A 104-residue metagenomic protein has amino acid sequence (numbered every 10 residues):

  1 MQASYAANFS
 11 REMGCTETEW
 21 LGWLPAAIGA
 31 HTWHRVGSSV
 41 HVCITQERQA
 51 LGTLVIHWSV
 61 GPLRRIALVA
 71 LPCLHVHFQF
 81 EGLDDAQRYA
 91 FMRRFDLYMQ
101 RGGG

Functional and structural regions predicted by a protein language model:
M1-H31: Terminal, regulation- and interaction-focused segments at domain boundaries
M1-S4, R64-L71: Short, flexible, solvent-exposed loop/turn segments with mixed acidic/basic and small polar residues
A7, G52-L54, P72-V76: A generic structural signal for short beta-strands and their flanking turns/coil linkers
M13-E17, V60-P62, F80-D84, M99: Beta-strand elements of well-folded, non-transmembrane domains
I28-G29, D96-G103: A common structural junction motif
G37-Q49: Generic recognition of long tandem-repeat/solenoid scaffolds
A50-A67: A short, structured beta-strand/loop element
L71-L97: C-terminal structural segments of small proteins and small subunits
